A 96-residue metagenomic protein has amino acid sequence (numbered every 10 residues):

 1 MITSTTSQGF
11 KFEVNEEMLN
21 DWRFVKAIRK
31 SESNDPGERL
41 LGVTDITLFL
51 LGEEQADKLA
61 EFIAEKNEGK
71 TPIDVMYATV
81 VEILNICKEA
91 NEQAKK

Functional and structural regions predicted by a protein language model:
M1-G9: Short acidic-hydrophobic surface loop/beta-edge motif
F10-V14: Short, isolated positions in well-ordered beta-strands
E17-K96: Short, surface-exposed, charged amphipathic helix/loop patches that serve as local interaction elements
